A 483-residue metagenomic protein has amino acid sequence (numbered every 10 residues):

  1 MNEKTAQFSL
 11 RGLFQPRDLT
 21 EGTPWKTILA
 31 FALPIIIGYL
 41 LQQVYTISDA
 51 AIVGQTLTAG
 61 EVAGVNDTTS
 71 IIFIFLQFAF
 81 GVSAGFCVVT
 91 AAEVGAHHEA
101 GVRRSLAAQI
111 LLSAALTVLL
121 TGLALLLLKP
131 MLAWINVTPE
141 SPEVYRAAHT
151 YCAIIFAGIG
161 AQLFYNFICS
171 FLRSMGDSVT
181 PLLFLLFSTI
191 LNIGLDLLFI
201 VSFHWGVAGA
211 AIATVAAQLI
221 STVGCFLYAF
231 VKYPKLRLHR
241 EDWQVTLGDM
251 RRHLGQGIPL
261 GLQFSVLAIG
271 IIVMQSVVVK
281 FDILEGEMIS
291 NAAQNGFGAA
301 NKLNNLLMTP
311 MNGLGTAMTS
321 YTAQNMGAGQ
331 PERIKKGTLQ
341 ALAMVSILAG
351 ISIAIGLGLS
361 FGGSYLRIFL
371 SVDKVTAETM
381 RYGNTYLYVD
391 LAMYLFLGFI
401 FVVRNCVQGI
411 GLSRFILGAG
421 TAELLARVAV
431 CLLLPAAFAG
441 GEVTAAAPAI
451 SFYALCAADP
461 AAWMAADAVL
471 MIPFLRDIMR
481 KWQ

Functional and structural regions predicted by a protein language model:
M1-A32, T90-G158, S202-I258, T322-M393 (+1 more regions): Short alpha-helical transmembrane segments in multi-pass integral membrane proteins
E21, W25-V44, S48, I71-F78 (+6 more regions): Residue-level signal for short hydrophobic patches within transmembrane helices of multi-pass membrane transporters
A30-D49, I154, S188, A217-S221 (+2 more regions): Transmembrane helical elements of multi-pass membrane transporters/channels
I35, Y39, A51, V88 (+15 more regions): Transmembrane alpha-helix boundary and packing residues in multipass membrane permease domains and related
L40, V44-A63, L132-P142, L198-W205 (+6 more regions): Helix-terminus/linker motif at the lipid-water interface of multi-pass membrane proteins
A59-S70, A148, C152, A211 (+3 more regions): Small-residue hotspots at the loop-to-helix junctions and early N-terminal turns of transmembrane alpha-helices
V62-G122, Q162-P181, Q294-L357, G363 (+2 more regions): Small-residue-rich hydrophobic transmembrane alpha-helices
S83, I154-R173, P181-T189, A210-C225 (+4 more regions): Short runs within selected transmembrane alpha-helices of multi-pass transporters and secretion channels
